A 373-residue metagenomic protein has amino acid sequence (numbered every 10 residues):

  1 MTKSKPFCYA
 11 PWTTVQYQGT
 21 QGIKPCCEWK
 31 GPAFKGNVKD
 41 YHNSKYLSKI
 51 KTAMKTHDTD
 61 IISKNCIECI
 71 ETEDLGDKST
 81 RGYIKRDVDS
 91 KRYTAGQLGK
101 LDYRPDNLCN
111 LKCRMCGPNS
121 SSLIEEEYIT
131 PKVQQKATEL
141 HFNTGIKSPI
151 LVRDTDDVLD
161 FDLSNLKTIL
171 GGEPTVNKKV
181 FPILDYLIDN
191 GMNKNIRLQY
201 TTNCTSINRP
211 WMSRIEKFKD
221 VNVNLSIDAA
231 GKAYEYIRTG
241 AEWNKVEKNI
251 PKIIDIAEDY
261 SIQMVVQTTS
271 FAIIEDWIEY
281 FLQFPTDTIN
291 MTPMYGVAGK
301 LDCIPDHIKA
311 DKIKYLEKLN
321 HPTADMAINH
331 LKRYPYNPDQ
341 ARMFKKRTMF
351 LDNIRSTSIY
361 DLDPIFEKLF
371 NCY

Functional and structural regions predicted by a protein language model:
M1-S148, D160-D162, T323-Y373: N-terminal pre-core extensions flanking Radical SAM catalytic domains
Q18, S79, C113, E126 (+4 more regions): Short acidic, gly/pro-rich beta-turn/loop elements at beta-sheet edges and active-site/ligand-binding grooves
T20, D220-N224, N244-C372: Conserved C-terminal portion of the radical SAM core fold that forms the substrate/S-adenosylmethionine-binding
H57-E71, G96-Q97, T168, P174-V176 (+2 more regions): Metal-dependent nucleotidyl/phosphoryl-transfer cores and adjacent nucleic-acid-binding surfaces
L98-L108, N119-R153, D162-K179, N190-R209 (+3 more regions): Core AdoMet radical
D157-V158, I183-N190, R214, N249-I256 (+1 more regions): A generic secondary-structure signal
F181-D185, N208-I215, I273-W277: Distinct, well-ordered alpha-helical segments
